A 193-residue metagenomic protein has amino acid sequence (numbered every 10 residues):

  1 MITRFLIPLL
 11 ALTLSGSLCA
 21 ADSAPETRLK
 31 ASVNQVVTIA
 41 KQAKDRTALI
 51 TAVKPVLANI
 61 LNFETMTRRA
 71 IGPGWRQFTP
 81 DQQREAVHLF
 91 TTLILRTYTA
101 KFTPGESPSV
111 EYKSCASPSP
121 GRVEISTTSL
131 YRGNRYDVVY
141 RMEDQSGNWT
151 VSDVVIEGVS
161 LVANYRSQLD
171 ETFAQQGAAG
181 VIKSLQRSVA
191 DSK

Functional and structural regions predicted by a protein language model:
M1-I2: N-terminal secretory signal peptides that target proteins for export/translocation
F5-L14: Sec-dependent N-terminal signal peptides
S15-A20: N-terminal signal peptide c-region/cleavage motif recognized by signal peptidases
D22-Y98: Early exported N-terminus immediately downstream of N-terminal targeting peptides
T38, Q42-A48, Q77-D81, P104-S107 (+6 more regions): Surface-exposed, polar/charged faces of alpha-helical domains in mature secreted/periplasmic/lumenal proteins
L95-Y136, S188-K193: Surface-exposed, charged secondary-structure patches
R135-A163: Short beta-strand edge/turn micro-motifs at domain boundaries
D153-K193: Low-complexity, intrinsically disordered terminal/linker segments enriched in charged and Gly/Pro repeats
